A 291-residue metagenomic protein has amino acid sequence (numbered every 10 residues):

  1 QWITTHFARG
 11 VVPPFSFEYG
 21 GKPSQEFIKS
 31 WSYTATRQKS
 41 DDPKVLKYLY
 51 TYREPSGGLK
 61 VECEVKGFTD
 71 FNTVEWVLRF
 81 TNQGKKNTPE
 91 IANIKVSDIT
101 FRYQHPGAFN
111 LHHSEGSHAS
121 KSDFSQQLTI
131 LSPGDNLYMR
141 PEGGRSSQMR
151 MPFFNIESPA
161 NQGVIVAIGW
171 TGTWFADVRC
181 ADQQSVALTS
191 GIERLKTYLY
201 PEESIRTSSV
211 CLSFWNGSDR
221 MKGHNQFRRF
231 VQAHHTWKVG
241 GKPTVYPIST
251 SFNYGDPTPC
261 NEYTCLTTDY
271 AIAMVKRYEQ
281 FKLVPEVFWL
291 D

Functional and structural regions predicted by a protein language model:
Q1-R179, E193: Polysaccharide-binding surfaces and accessory modules of carbohydrate-active proteins
V77-T81, R206, T250: Residues within well-ordered beta-strands of beta-sheet-rich folds
I91-V96, T197, W215-G223: OB-fold single-stranded nucleic acid-binding module
H118, T171, L212, Y254-G255: Short, glycine-/Ser/Thr-/acidic-enriched flexible segments
V166-W170, W174, V178-R179, C211-V231 (+1 more regions): Acidic/glycine-rich phosphate/pyrophosphate-binding loops and surrounding catalytic core that coordinate Mg2+
C180-Y200: Short acidic, Pro/Gly- and aromatic-enriched capping/linker segments at domain boundaries
T197-N216: Short Pro-Gly-centered flexible turn/kink motifs
T207, R220-V287, D291: An acidic-aromatic substrate-binding cleft motif
